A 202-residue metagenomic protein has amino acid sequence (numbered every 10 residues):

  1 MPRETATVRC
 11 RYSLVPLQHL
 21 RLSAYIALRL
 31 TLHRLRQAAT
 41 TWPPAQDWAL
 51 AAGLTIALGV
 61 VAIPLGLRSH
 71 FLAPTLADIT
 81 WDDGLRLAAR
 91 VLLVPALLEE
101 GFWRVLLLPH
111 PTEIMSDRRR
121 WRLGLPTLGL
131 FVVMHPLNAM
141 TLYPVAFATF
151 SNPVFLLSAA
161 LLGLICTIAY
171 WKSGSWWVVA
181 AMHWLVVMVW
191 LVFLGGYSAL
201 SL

Functional and structural regions predicted by a protein language model:
P2-A6: Extreme N-terminal basic, low-complexity initiation segments that serve as generic localization/processing leaders
T7-A96, L108, T112-I114, R118 (+2 more regions): Juxtamembrane helix-loop-helix connectors linking adjacent transmembrane helices in multi-pass membrane enzymes
R68, G84-L202: Transmembrane helix-loop-helix hairpins at the membrane interface of multi-pass integral membrane proteins
